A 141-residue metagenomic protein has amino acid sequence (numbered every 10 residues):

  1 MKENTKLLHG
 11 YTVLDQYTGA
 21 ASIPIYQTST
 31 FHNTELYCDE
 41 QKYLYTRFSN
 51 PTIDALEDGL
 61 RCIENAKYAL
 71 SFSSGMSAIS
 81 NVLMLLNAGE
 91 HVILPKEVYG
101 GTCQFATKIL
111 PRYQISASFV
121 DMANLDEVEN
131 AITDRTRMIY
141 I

Functional and structural regions predicted by a protein language model:
M1-I25: Short conserved active-site loop signatures built around small residues
T30-S77, L85, G101-K108: Conserved N-terminal alpha-helix of the aminotransferase class I/II PLP-enzyme fold
K67, E90, R137: Conserved acidic residues
M76-I79, D121-E127: Short acidic loop-to-helix transition motifs that present clustered carboxylates
L85-T102, V120-D121: Conserved PLP-anchoring active-site segment centered on the Schiff-base-forming lysine
I109, Y113-N124: A glycine-rich helix N-cap at a beta->alpha junction
A123-I141: Active-site phosphate-binding strand-loop segment of PLP-dependent enzymes
